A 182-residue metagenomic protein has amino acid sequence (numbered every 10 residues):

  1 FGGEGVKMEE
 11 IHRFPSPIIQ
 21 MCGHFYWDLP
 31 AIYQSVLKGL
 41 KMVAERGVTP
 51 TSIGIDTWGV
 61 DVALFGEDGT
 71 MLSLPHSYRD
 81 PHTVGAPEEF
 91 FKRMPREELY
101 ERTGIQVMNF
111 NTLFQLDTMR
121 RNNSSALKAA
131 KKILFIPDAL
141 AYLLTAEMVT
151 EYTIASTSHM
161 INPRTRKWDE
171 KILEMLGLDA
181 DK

Functional and structural regions predicted by a protein language model:
F1-S73, E101, E174: N-terminal glycine/serine-rich phosphate-binding loop of ATP-dependent small-molecule kinases, especially carbohydrate
Q20-G23, G85-E89, M160-N162: Short, charged, surface-exposed secondary-structure boundary motifs
I32, V36, T83, T112 (+1 more regions): Conserved donor sugar-nucleotide recognition element shared by glycan-biosynthetic enzymes
M42-R46, K92, R121, S125: Secondary-structure boundary motif
E67-M71, E89, R93-M94, E98: Hydrophobic or amphipathic alpha-helical targeting/insertion segments
T70, G85, S125-L127: Short helix-loop capping/hinge motifs at secondary-structure junctions, enriched in acidic/polar residues
D80: Carbohydrate-associated surface elements
L99-K182: Gly/Ser/Thr-rich active-site cleft segment
